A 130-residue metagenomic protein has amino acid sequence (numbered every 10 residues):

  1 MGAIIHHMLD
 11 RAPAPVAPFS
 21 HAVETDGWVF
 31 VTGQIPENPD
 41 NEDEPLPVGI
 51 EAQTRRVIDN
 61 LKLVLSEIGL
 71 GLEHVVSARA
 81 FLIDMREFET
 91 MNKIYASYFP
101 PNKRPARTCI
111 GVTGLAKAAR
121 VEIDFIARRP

Functional and structural regions predicted by a protein language model:
M1-D59, L63-V76, L82-P130: N-terminal presequence-like segments and the immediate start of the first folded domain
